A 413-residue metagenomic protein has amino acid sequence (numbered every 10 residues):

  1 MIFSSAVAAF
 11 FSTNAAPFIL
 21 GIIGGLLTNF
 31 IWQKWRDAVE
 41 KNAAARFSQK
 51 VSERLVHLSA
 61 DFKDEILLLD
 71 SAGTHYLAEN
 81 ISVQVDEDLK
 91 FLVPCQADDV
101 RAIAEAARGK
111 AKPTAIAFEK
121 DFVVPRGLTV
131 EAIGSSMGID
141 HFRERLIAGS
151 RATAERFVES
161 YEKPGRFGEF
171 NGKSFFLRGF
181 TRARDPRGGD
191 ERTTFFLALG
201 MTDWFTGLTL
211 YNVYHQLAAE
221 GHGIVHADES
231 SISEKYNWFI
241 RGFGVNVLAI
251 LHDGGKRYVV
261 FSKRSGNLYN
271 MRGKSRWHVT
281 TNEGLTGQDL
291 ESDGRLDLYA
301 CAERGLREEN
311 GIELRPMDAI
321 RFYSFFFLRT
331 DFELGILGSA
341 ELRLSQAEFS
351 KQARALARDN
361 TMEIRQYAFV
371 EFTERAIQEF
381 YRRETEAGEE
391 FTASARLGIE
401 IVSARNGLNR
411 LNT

Functional and structural regions predicted by a protein language model:
M1-F11: Short, strongly hydrophobic alpha-helical membrane anchors
A9-G25: Hydrophobic alpha-helical transmembrane segments
G25-R304, I312-T413: N-terminal leader/linker segments that precede catalytic domains of diphosphate-processing enzymes
R307: Juxtacatalytic substrate-recognition/specificity segment
